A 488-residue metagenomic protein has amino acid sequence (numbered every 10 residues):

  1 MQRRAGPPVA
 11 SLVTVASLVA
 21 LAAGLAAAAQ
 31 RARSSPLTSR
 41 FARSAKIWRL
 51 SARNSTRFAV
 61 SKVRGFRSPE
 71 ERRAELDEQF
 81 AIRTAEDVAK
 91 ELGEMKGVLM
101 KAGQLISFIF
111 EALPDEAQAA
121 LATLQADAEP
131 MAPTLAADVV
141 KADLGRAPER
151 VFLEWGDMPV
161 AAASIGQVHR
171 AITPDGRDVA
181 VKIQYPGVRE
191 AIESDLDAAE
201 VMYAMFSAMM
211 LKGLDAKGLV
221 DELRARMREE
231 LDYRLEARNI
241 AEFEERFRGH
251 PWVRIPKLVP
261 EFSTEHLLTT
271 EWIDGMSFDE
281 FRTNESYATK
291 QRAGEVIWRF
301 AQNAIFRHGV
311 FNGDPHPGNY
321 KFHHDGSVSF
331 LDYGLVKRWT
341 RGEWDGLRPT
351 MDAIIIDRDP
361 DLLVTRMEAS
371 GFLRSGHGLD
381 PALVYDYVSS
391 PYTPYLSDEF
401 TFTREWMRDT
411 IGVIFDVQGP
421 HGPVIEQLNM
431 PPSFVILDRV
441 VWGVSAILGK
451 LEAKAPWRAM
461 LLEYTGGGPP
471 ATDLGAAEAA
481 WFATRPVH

Functional and structural regions predicted by a protein language model:
M1-Q167, E193-G218, R224, S375 (+4 more regions): N-terminal accessory/targeting segments that precede structured cores
R67-S68, L76-E86, I109, T264 (+2 more regions): Helix-rich C-lobe and terminal helical cap/extension of kinase-like folds
A122-E129, K141, R146, R189-D197 (+7 more regions): ATP-dependent phospho-/nucleotidyl transfer catalytic cores
G166-P174: Conserved ATP phosphate-binding architecture of protein kinases
R177-V179: Glycine-rich phosphate/pyrophosphate-binding loop shared by adenosine-nucleotide-utilizing enzymes
K182-Q184: Conserved beta3-strand ATP-binding lysine motif
G313-P317: Hydrophobic HxD+1 residue recognition
G318-F322: Hydrophobic residue at the +6 position relative to the catalytic HRD Asp in the kinase catalytic loop
